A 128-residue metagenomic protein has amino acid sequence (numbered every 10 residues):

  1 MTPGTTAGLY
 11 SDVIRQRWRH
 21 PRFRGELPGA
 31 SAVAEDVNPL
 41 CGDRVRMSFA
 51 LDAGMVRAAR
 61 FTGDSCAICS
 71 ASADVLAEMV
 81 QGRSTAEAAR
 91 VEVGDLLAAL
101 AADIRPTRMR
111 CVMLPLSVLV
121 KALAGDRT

Functional and structural regions predicted by a protein language model:
M1-P28, A34, R57, R83-T128: C-terminal binding/interaction regions
A7, S11, N38-L40, C69: Hydrophobic alpha-helical segments and helix-packing faces
N38, D43-A53: Short beta-strand elements
C41, G63-S72: Short, thiol/selenol-centered motifs that function as redox-active sites or metal-ligating centers
A50-D52, T62, Q81: Solvent-exposed residues in well-ordered beta-strands and their adjoining turns, especially edge/terminal strands
G54-M55, A59-C66: A short interface-forming secondary-structure element
S70-L76, M113-S117: Short amphipathic alpha-helical face segments that pack within enzyme cores and frequently flank/anchor catalytic
A73-A86: A hydrophobic, small-residue-rich beta->alpha segment in the mid-to-C-terminal subdomain of diverse proteins
